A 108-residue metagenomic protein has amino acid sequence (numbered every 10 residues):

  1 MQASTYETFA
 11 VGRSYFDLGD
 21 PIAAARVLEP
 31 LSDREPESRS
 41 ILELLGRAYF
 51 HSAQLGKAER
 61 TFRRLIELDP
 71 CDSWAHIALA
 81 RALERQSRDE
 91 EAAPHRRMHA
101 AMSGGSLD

Functional and structural regions predicted by a protein language model:
P30-D33, R63-E67, A100-A101: Conserved structural position within tetratricopeptide repeats
